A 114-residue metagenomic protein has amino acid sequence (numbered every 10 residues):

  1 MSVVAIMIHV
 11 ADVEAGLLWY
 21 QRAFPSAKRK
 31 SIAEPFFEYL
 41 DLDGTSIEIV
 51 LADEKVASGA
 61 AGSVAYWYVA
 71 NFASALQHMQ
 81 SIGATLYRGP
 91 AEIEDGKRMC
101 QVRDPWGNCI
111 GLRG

Functional and structural regions predicted by a protein language model:
M1-S2, M7-I47: Core segments of cupin and vicinal oxygen chelate
V3-A11, Y39-D41, V56-I82, R98-R103: Vicinal oxygen chelate
A5, K30, L76-Q77, S81-G114: Vicinal oxygen chelate
A15-L17, D53-A57, H78, G111: A short alpha-helix capping/helix-coil boundary motif
R29-K30, E38-Y39, K55-S58, E92: Short secondary-structure boundary/capping segments
T45-I47, S63, N108: Change "...and in nucleic-acid phosphodiester-cleaving endonucleases..." to "...and in nucleic-acid processing enzymes
